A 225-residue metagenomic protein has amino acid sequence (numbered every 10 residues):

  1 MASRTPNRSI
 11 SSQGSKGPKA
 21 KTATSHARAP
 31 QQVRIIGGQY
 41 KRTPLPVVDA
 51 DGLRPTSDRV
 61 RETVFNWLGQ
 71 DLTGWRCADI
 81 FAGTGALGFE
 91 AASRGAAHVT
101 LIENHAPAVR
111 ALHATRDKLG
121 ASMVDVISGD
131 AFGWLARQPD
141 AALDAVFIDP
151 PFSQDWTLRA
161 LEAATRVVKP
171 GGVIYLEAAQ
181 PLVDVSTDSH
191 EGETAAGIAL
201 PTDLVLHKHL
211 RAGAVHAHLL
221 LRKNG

Functional and structural regions predicted by a protein language model:
M1-G225: Class I S-adenosyl-L-methionine-dependent methyltransferase catalytic core
